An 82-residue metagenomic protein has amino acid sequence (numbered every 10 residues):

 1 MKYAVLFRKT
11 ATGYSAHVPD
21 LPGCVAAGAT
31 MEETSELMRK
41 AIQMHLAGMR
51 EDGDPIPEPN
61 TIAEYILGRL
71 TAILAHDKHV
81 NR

Functional and structural regions predicted by a protein language model:
M1-Y3, L37-R82: Short, charged, surface-exposed hinge/linker loops at domain edges that act as mobile lids or interdomain connectors
L6-L21: Short aromatic-glycine-(Arg/Gly/Cys) micro-motifs in beta-strand/loop hairpins
H17, S35-E36: Short, surface-exposed helix/turn micro-motifs that flank interaction/cofactor sites
D20-G23, E58-N60: Hydrophobic residues in alpha-helical membrane-spanning segments
P22-E33: A short, exposed loop/beta-hairpin motif centered on an aromatic-Gly-Thr core
